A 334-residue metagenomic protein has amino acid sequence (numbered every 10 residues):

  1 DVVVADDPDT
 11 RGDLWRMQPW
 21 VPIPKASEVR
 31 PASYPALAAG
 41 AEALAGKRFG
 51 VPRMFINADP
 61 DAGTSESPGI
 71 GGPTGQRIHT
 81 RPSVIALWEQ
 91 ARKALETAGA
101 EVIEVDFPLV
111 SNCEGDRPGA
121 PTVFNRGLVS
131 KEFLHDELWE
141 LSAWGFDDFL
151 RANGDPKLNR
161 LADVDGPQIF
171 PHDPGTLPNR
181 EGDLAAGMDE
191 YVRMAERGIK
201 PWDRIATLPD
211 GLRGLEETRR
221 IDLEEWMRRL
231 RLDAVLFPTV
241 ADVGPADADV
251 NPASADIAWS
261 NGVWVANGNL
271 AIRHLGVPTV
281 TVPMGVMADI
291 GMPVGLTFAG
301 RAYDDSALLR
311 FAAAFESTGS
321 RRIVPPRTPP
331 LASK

Functional and structural regions predicted by a protein language model:
D1-G71, I85-E101, A152-D155, W264 (+1 more regions): Structural helix-boundary/capping segments
A43-P73, T122-E224, F237-P238, T281-G285 (+1 more regions): Short helix-loop capping/hinge segments that flank enzyme active sites or metal/cofactor-binding pockets
P60-T64, F107, E114-D116, A246-N251 (+1 more regions): Short, solvent-exposed loop/turn and secondary-structure capping segments
P68-I70, Q76, T122, P209 (+1 more regions): Short, surface-exposed loop/helix-turn segments at secondary-structure junctions that function as lids/hinges flanking
H79-A86, D136-E140, R213-E217, A302 (+1 more regions): Soluble non-cytosolic domains of exported or imported proteins
D106-F124, E132-F133, G166-Q168, S333-K334: Acidic helix-start/capping segments at beta-turn-to-alpha-helix junctions
D222, W226, D256-P283: Small-aliphatic-rich amphipathic alpha-helix that forms the alpha element of a beta-alpha
R231-D233: Conserved acidic residues
